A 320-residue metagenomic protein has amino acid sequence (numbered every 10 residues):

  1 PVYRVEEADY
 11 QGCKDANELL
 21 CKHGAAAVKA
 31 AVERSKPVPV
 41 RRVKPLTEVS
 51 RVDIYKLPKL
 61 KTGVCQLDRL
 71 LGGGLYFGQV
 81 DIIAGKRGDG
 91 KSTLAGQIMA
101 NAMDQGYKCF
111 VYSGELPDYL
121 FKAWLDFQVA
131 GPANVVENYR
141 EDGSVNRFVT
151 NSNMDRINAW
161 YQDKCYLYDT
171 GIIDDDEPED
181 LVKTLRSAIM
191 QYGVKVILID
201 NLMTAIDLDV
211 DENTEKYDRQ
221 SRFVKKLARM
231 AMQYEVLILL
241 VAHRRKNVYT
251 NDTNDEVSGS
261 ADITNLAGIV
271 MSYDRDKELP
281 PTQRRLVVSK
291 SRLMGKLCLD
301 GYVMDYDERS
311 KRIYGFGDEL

Functional and structural regions predicted by a protein language model:
P1, G106, A267-G268: Short, well-ordered alpha-helix to beta-strand connector turns
P1-V49: TOPRIM fold recognition
Y10-G12, E115-Y119, G171-D174, L202-A205 (+4 more regions): Conserved nucleotide-binding/hydrolysis micro-motifs of P-loop NTPases
C13-R34, P178-S187, T282-K290: Short, surface-exposed amphipathic charged segments that create phosphate/polyanion-binding patches used for binding
R41-A133: The Walker A/P-loop phosphate-binding site
R87-G88, N138, D142, N158-A159 (+4 more regions): C-terminal regions of RecA-like/P-loop NTPase motor modules
Y107-N213: Conserved inter-motif catalytic segment of the P-loop NTP-binding fold
V111, L198-I199, V236-H243: Structural recognition of the conserved hydrophobic beta-strand(s) that form the central parallel beta-sheet of P-loop
